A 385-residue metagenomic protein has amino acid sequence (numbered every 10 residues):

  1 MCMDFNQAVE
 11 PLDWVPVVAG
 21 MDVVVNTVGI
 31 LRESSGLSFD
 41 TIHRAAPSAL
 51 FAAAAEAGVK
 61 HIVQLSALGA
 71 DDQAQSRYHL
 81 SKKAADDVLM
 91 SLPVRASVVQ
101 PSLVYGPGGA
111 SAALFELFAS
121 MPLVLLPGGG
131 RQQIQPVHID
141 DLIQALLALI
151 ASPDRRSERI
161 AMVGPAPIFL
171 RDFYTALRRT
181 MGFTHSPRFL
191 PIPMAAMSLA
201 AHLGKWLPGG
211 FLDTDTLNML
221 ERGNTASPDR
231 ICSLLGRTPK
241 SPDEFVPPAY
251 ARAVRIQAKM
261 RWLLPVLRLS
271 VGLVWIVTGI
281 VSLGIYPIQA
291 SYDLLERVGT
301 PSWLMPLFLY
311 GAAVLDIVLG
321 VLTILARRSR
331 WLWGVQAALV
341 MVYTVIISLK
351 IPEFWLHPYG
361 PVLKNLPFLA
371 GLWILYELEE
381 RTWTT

Functional and structural regions predicted by a protein language model:
C2-A49, A53-E56, L68-D72: NAD(P)H-binding glycine-rich loop region in Rossmannoid oxidoreductase-like domains and their noncatalytic homologs
D40-R44, A74-K83, M90, Y105 (+5 more regions): Short-chain dehydrogenase/reductase
A49, A110-S111, G129-A151, E158-A161 (+1 more regions): Substrate-positioning beta->alpha
S66, D87-G108: Conserved beta-loop-beta element that borders a ligand/cofactor-binding pocket
L114-Q135, R179-N224, L294, L307: Alpha-helical membrane-targeting segments
L149-L212, A226-L264: Mid/C-terminal beta-alpha module of Rossmann-like enzyme folds, strongest in SDR-family dehydrogenases/epimerases
L212-Y286, W303-T385: Extended, low-polarity transmembrane helix blocks
